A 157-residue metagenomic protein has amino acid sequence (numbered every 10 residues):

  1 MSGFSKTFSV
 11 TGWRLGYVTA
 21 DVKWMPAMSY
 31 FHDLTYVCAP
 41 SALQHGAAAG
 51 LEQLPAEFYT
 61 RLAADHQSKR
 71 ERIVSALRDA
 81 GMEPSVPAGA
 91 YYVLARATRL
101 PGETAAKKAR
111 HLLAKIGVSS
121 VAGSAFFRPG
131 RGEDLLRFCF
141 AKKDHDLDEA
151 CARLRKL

Functional and structural regions predicted by a protein language model:
M1-L157: PLP-dependent class I/II
